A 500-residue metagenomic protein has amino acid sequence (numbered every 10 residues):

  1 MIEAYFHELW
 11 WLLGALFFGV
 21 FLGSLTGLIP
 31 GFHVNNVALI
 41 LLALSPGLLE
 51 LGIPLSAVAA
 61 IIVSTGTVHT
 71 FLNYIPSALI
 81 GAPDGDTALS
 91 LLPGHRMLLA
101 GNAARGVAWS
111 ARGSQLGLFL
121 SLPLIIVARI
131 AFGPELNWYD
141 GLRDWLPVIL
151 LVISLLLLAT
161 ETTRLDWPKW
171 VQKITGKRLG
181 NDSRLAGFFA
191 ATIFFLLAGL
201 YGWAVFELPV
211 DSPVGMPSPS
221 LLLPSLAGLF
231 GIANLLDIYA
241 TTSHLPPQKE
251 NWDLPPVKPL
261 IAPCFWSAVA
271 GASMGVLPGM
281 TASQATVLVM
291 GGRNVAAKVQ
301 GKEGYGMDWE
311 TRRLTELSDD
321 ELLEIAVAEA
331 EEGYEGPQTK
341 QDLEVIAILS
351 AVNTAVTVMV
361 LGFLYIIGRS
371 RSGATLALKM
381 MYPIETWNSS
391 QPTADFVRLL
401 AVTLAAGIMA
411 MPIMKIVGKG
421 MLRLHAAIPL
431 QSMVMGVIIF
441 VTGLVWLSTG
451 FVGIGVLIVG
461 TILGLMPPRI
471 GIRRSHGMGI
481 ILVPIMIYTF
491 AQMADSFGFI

Functional and structural regions predicted by a protein language model:
M1-P54, L208-V295, V299-E303, I439-T442 (+1 more regions): Helix-loop-helix hairpins and the membrane-proximal interhelical loops of multi-pass alpha-helical transport proteins
M1-W10, P46-A60, N388-A394, A494-I500: Helix-coil boundary and interhelical linker segments in multi-pass alpha-helical membrane proteins
M1-Y5, A103-G106, W167-D182, L235-A262 (+1 more regions): Intrinsically disordered, low-complexity non-transmembrane regions of multi-pass membrane transporters
E8, L12, L16, V20 (+17 more regions): Hydrophobic alpha-helical transmembrane segments of integral membrane proteins, especially multi-pass transporters
F18-N35, V68-G81, L157-T160, A268-P278 (+3 more regions): Transmembrane alpha-helix interface/packing and boundary motifs in multi-pass membrane proteins, characterized by
I62-L151, Q284-I439: Helix-loop-helix junctions within the multi-pass membrane cores of secondary transporters/permeases
S110-Y239, E385-G498: Membrane-embedded alpha-helical modules
